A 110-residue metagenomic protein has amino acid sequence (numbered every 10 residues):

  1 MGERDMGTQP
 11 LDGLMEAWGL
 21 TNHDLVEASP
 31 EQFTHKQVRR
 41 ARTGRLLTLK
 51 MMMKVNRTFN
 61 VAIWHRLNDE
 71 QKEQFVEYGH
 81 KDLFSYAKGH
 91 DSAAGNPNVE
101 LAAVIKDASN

Functional and structural regions predicted by a protein language model:
M1-A28, V104-S109: A short, Lys/Arg-rich alpha-helix, primarily the initiator
Q9, L20, F33, L47-K50: Residue-level signal for the short linker/turn that defines the boundary of a DNA-recognition helix
N22, H35, I63, E77-H80: The DNA-contacting recognition helix of HTH DNA-binding domains and analogous helical DNA-recognition elements
H23-F33, N56-N60: DNA-recognition alpha helix
V26, H35-R39, M53, L67-N68 (+1 more regions): Key DNA-contacting residues within the recognition helix of helix-turn-helix
P30-L47: Recognition helix of helix-turn-helix/homeodomain-like DNA-binding domains that insert into the DNA major groove
L49-D69, E77: DNA major-groove recognition helix of helix-turn-helix/homeodomain DNA-binding modules
H65-K106: Short amphipathic recognition helices of helix-turn-helix/homeodomain-type DNA-binding modules
